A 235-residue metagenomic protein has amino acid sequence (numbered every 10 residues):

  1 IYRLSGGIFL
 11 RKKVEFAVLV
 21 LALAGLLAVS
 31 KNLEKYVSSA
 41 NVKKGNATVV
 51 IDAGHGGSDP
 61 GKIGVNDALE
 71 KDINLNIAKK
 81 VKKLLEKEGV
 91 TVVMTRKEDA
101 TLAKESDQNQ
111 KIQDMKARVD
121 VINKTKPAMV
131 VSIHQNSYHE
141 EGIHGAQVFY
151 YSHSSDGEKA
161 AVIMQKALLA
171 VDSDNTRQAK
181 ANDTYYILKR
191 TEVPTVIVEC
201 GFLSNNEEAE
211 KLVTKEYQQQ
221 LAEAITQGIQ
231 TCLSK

Functional and structural regions predicted by a protein language model:
I1-K12, V20-L21: N-terminal Lys/Arg-rich, disordered targeting/topogenic segments
E15-K31: Hydrophobic membrane-insertion alpha-helices, especially the h-region of bacterial N-terminal signal peptides
L33-E34, K111-Q113, R177-N182: Short gly/ser/thr-rich secondary-structure transition/capping motifs
K35-V49, G57-A146, Y150-A160: Catalytic-core regions of hydrolytic enzymes
N74, G157, A161, T214 (+1 more regions): Short, charged, low-complexity patches
T125, H139, T176-K235: Active-site-adjacent mobile loop/cap segments within catalytic or ligand-binding domains
G157-Q178: Active-site-adjacent substrate-binding region of metalloamidase/peptidase-like peptide-processing proteins
